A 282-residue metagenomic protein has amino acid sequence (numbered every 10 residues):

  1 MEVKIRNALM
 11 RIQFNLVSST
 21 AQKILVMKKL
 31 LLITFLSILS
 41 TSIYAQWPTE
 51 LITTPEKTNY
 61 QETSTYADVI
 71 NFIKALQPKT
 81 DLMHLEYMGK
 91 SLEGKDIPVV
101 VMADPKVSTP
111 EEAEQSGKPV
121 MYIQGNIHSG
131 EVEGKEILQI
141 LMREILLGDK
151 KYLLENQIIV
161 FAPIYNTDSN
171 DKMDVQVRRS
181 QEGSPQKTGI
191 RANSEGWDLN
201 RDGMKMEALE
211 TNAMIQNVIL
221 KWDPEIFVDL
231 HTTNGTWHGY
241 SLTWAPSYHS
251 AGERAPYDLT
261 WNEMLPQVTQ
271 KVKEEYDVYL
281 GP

Functional and structural regions predicted by a protein language model:
L30-L39: Sec-dependent N-terminal signal peptides
T41-A45: Sec/Tat signal peptide C-region and signal peptidase I cleavage site
Q46-P282: Structured catalytic-domain cores with a bias toward divalent-metal coordination
